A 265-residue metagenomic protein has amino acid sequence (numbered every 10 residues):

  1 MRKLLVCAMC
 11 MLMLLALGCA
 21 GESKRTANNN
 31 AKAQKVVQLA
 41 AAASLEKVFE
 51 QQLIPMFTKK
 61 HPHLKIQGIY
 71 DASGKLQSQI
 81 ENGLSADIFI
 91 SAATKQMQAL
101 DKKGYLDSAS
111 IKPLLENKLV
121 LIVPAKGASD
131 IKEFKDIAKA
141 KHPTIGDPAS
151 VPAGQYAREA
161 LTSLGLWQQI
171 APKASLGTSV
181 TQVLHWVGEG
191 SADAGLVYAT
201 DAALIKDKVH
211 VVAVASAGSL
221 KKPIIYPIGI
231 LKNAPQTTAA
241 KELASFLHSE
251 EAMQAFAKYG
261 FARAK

Functional and structural regions predicted by a protein language model:
M1-S23: Sec-dependent N-terminal signal peptides of Gram-positive bacterial secreted proteins and lipoproteins
C19-K60, G74, S78-N82, A93-T94 (+3 more regions): Exported/periplasmic ABC-transporter solute-binding proteins
H61-I66: A generic structural motif
L84-S85, S108: Short glycine-enriched, charge-decorated loop/helix-capping segments at active-site entrances that position
D87-S91: Periplasmic-binding protein-like
S110-L119: Short, glycine-/small- and polar/acidic-enriched structural segments that line small-molecule recognition paths
